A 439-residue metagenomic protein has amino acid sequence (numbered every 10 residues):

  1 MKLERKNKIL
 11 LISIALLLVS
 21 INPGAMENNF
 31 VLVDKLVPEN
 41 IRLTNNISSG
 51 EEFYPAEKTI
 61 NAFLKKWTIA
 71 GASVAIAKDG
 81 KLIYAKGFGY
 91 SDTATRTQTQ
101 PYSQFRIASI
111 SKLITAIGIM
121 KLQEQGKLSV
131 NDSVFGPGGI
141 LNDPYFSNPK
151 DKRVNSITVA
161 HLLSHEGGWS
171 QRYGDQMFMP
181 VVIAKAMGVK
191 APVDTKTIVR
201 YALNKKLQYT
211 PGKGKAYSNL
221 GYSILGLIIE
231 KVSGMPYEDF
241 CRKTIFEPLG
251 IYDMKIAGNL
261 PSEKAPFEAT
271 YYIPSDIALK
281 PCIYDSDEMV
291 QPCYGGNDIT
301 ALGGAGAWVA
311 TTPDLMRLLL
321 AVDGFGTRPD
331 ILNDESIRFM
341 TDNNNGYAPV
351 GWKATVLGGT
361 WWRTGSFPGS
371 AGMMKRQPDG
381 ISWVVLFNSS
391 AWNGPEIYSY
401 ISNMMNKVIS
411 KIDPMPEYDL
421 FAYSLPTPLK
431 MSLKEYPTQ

Functional and structural regions predicted by a protein language model:
K2-L11: N-terminal Sec-pathway targeting helices
L3, S20-K86, G136, R242 (+1 more regions): Catalytic loop of the DD-peptidase/beta-lactamase superfamily, centered on the K-T-G motif and neighboring
S13-V19: Bacterial N-terminal signal peptides
P55-A62, S109, I114-G118, S129 (+10 more regions): Extracytoplasmic/secreted proteins, especially bacterial periplasmic and envelope-associated proteins
K65-S73, T95-H161, Y209-L220, G303 (+1 more regions): Short active-site loop at a secondary-structure junction that contains or immediately precedes the catalytic residue(s)
A85, T97, S170-Y173, N393: Short, solvent-exposed loop/turn elements at domain surfaces
G89-Y90: Solvent-exposed serine/threonine-rich low-complexity stretches and specific carbohydrate-binding patches
S147-T360, T364-S366: Short, surface-exposed loop or secondary-structure junction motifs that flank catalytic or metal-binding residues
